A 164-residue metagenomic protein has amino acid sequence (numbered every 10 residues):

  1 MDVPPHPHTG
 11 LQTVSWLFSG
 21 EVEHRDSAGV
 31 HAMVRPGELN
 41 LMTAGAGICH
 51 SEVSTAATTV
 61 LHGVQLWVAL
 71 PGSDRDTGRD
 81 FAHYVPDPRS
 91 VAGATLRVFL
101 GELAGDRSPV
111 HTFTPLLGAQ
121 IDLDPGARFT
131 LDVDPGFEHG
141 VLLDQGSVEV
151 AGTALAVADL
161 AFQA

Functional and structural regions predicted by a protein language model:
M1-A164: Jelly-roll (double-stranded beta-helix
